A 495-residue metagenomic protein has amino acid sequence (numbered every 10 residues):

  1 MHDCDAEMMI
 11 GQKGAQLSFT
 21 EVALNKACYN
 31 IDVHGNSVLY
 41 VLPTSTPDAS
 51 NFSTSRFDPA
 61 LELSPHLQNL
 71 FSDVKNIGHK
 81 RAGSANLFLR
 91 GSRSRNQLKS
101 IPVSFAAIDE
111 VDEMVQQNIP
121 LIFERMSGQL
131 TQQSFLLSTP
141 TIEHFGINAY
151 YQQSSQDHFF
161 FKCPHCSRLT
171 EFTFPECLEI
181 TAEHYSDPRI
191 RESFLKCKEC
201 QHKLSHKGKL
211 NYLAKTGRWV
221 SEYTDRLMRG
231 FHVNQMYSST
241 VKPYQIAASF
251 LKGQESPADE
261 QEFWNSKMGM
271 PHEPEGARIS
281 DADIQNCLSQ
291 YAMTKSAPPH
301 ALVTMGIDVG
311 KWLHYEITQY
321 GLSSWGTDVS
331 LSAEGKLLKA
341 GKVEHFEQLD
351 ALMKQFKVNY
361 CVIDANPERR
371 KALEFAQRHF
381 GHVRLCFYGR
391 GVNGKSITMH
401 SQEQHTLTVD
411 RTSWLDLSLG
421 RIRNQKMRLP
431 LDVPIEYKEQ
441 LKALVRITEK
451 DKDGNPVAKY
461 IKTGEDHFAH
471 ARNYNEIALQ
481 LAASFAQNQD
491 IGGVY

Functional and structural regions predicted by a protein language model:
M1-V303, I307, K354-N366, Q377-H379: Phosphate/NTP-binding elements of NTP-utilizing enzymes
L17-E21, K462-H470: Short, conserved micro-motifs enriched in small and acidic residues
S50-F52, Y185-P188, E192-K203, W264-S296 (+3 more regions): Mg2+-dependent endonuclease catalytic cores in nucleic-acid-processing enzymes, primarily RNase H-like
F250-E255, G341, Q487-G493: C-terminal/domain-terminus segments
N265-H272, A469-Q480: Short, hydrophobic/amphipathic alpha-helical patches that form generic packing surfaces within helical domains
K452-T463: Short, solvent-exposed helix-loop connector elements
N475-Y495: Acidic two-metal-ion nuclease catalytic site recognized across multiple nuclease folds, prominently DnaQ/RNase D-T
